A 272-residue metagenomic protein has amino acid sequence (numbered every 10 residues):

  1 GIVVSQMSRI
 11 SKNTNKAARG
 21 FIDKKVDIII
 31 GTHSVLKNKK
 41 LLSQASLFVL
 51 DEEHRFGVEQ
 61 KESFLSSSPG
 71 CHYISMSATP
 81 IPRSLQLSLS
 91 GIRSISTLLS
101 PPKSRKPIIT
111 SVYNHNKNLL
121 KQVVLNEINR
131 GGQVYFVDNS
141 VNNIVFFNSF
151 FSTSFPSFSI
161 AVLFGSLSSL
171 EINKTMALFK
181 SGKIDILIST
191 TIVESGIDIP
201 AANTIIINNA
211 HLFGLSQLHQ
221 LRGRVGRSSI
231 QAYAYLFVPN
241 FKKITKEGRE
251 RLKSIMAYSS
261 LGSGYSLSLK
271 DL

Functional and structural regions predicted by a protein language model:
G1-N13, S154-F155: Conserved helix-turn-beta segment of the N-terminal RecA-like "Helicase ATP-binding" lobe in SF1/SF2 helicases
V3, K24-I28, Q44-L47, P69-I74 (+5 more regions): Loop/turn-to-beta-strand initiation segments
M7-I29, L36-A45, S168-I186: Conserved motor-coupling elements within RecA-like helicase/translocase cores
V26, H33-V35, E52-H54, I192-V193 (+1 more regions): Conserved Walker B
I28-G31, V49-L50, H72-A78, L87-S88 (+5 more regions): Structural recognition of the conserved hydrophobic beta-strand(s) that form the central parallel beta-sheet of P-loop
K37-S43, E52-S67, F147, I172 (+2 more regions): Conserved ATPase-coupling elements of RecA-like P-loop NTPase cores
L41-V49, E53-G131: Post-DEXD/H (motif II) to motif III coupling segment of the RecA-like Helicase ATP-binding lobe
K117-Y135, N139, N143-L272: C-terminal helicase module of SF1/SF2 nucleic-acid helicases/translocases
